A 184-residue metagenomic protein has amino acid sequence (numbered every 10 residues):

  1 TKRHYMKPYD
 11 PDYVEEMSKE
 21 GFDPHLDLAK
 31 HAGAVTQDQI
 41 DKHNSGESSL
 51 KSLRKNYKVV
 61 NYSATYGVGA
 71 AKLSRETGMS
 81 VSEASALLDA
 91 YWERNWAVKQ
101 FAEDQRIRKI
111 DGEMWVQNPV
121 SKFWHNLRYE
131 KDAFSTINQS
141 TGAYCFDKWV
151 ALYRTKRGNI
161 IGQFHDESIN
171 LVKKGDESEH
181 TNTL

Functional and structural regions predicted by a protein language model:
T1, E167-S168: Generic detector of well-ordered alpha-helical packing
T1-K42, G46: Function-dense linear segments that define catalytic or interfacial modules in macromolecule-processing proteins
H4-Y5, L28, L87-A90, T183: Alpha-helical scaffold elements adjacent to nucleotide-binding pockets in ATP/GTP-utilizing enzyme cores
Y9, S80, E177-S178: Single-residue recognition of alpha-helix boundary sites
H25, G69-A70, S168: Extended, hydrophobic alpha-helical segments in both membrane/secreted and soluble proteins
A32-F164, K174: Conserved catalytic core of nucleic-acid polymerases
I169-K173: Short hydrophobic/aromatic beta-strand micro-patches that form the beta-sheet surface supporting nucleotide- or nucleic
S178-L184: Short amphipathic alpha-helices in soluble, non-transmembrane regions that often serve as interface/regulatory elements
